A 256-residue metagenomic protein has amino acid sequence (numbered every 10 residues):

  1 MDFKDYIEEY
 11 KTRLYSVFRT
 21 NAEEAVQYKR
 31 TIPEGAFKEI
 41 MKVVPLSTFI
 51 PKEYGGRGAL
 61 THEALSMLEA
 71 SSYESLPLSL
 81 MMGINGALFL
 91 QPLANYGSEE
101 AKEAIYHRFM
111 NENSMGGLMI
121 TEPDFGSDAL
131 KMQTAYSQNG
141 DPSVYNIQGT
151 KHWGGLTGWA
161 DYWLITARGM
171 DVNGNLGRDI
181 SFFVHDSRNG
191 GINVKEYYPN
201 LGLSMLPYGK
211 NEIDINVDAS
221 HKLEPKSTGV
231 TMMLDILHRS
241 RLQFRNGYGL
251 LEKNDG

Functional and structural regions predicted by a protein language model:
M1-I84, Q91, E100, A104 (+1 more regions): Amphipathic, small/basic residue-rich leader segments at the start of a protein or domain
R19-E23, T48-E53, E74, I192-E196 (+1 more regions): Glycine- and acidic
P51, M67, S98, I147-G149 (+3 more regions): Buried hydrophobic positions in well-ordered alpha/beta secondary-structure cores of metabolic enzymes
A59, D128-L130, L156-A160, N175-D179 (+2 more regions): Short glycine/proline-enriched turns and hinge-like loops at secondary-structure junctions
N111-T121: A short, Trp-centered hydrophobic/proline-enriched beta-strand micro-motif
T134-Q138: A structural signal for short hydrophobic beta-strand segments in well-ordered beta-sheet cores
V144, Q148-N193: A short core secondary-structure module
Y198-G256: Glycine-rich beta->alpha junctions and the first turn(s) of the following alpha-helix
